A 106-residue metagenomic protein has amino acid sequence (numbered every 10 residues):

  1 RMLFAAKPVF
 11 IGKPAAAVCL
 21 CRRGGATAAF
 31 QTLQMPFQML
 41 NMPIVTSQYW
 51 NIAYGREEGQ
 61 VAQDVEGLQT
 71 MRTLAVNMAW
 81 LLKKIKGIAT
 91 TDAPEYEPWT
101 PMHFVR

Functional and structural regions predicted by a protein language model:
R1-Y49: Helix-loop-strand module that forms the ligand-binding subsite of alpha/beta enzymes
P43-R106: Glycine-rich phosphate/pyrophosphate-binding loop and the adjoining helix
